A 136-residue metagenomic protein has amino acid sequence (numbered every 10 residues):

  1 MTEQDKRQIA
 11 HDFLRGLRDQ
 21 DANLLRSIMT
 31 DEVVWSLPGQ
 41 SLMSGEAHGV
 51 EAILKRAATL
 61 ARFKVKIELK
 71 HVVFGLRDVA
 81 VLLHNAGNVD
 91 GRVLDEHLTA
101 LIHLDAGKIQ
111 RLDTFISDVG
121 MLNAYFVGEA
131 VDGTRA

Functional and structural regions predicted by a protein language model:
M1-A136: C-terminal and inter-domain tail/linker signature
